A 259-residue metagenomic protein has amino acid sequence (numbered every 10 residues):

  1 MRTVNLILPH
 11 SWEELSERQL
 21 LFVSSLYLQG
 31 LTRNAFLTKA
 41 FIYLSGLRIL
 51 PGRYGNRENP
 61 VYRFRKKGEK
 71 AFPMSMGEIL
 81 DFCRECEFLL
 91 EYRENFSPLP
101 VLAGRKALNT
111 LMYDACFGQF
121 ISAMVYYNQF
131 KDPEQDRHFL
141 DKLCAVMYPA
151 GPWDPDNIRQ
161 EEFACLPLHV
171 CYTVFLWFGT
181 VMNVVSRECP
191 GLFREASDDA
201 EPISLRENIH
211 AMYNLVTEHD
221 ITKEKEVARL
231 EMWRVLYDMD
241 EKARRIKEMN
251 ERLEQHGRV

Functional and structural regions predicted by a protein language model:
M1-V259: An amphipathic, hydrophobic-aromatic interaction surface with interspersed Lys/Arg that forms lipid/phosphate-bearing
